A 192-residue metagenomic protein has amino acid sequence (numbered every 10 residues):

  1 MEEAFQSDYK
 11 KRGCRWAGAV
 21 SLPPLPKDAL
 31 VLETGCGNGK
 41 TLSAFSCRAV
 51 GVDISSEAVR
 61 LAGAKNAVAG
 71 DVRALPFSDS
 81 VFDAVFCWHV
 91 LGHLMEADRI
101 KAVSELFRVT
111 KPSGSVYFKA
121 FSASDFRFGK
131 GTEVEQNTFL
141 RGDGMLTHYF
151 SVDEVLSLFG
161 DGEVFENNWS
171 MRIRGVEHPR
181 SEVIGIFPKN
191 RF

Functional and structural regions predicted by a protein language model:
M1-A74, D98, S115-F192: Class I (Rossmann-like) S-adenosyl-L-methionine-dependent methyltransferase catalytic domain, capturing the SAM-binding
R73-V85: A short acidic, Gly/Pro-enriched loop at the edge of an enzyme's catalytic core that lines a small-molecule cofactor
C87-V90: A short beta-strand submotif of the Rossmann-like class I SAM-dependent methyltransferase core that lines
G92-L94: A short His-aromatic
I100-P112: A short glycine-rich, Lys/Arg-flanked "PGG" loop and its adjoining helix->strand segment in the class I
